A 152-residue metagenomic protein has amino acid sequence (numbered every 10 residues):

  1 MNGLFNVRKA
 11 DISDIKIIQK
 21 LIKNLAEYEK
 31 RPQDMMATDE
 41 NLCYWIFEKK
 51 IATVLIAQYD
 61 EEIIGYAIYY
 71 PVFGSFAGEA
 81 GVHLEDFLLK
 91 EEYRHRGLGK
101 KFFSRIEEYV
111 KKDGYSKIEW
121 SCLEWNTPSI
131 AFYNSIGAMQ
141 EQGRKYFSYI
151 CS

Functional and structural regions predicted by a protein language model:
N6-K20: A short beta-loop-alpha structural element at the N-terminal edge of CoA-dependent acyl/N-acetyltransferase catalytic
Q19-Y44: Conserved GNAT-fold acetyl-CoA-binding loop/helix
Y44-I56, H83: A short helix-loop-beta-strand connector motif used in the catalytic cores of GNAT acetyltransferases and, in some
I56, E62-P71: Conserved beta-strand in the GNAT
F87-R94: A short, internal acetyl-CoA/4′-phosphopantetheine-binding micro-motif in the GNAT/acyltransferase core
H95-E108, S135: Conserved acetyl-CoA-binding loop-helix of GNAT-fold acetyltransferases
K100, E124-G143, Y149: Conserved active-site alpha-helix within GNAT-family acetyltransferase domains
K111-S121: Conserved GNAT acetyl-CoA-binding A-motif
